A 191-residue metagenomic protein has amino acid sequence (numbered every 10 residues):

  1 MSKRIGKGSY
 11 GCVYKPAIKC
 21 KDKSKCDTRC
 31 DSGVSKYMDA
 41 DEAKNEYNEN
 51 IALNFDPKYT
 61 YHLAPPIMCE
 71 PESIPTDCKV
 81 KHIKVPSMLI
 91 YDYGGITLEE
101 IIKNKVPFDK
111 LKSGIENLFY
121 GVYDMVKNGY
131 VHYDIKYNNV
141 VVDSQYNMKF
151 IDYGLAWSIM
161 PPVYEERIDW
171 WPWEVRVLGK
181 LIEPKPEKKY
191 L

Functional and structural regions predicted by a protein language model:
M1-R4: Conserved N-terminal boundary motif of the eukaryotic protein kinase catalytic domain
S9-E70: ATP-binding glycine-rich loop module of kinase domains
K58-D109: Conserved structural core of kinase catalytic domains
L118-M125: Conserved hydrophobic alpha-helix
V126-D143: Catalytic-loop of the protein kinase fold
N147-L191: C-lobe/activation-segment region of protein kinase-like
